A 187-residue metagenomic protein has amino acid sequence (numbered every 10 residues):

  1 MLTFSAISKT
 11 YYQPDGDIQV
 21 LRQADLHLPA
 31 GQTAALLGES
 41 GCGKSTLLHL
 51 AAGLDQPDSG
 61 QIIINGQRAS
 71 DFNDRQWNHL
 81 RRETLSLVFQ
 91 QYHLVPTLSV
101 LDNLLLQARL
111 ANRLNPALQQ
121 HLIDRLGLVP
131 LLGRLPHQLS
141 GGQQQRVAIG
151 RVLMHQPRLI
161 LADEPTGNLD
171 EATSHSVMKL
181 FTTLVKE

Functional and structural regions predicted by a protein language model:
L2-E187: ABC family nucleotide-binding domain
